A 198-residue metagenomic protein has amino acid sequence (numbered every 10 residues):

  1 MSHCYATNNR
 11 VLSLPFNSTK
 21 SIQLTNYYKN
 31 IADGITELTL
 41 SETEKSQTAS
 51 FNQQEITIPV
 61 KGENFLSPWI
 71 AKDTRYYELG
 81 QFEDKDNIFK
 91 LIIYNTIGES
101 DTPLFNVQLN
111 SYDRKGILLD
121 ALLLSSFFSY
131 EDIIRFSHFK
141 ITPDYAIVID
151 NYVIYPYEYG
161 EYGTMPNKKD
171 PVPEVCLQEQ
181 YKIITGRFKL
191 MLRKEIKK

Functional and structural regions predicted by a protein language model:
M1-F82: Terminal domain-start segments
A6-R10, P15, Q180, M191-K198: N-terminal targeting or signal-anchor segments and their processing/structural boundaries
T74-D86, H138-P143: Structural signature of eukaryotic scaffold interfaces centered on beta-propeller domains
R75-Y77, L91-I93, T102-Q108, L123 (+2 more regions): Short, surface-exposed coil-to-beta transition loops
Q81-K85, S100-D101, N110: Short, conserved, surface-exposed binding loops centered on an aromatic residue
N87-G98, Y145-I154: Short beta-strand elements that form the blades of beta-propeller/WD-repeat-like and other beta-sheet-rich scaffold
D113: Short, acidic, Ser/Thr-enriched surface-loop or helix-capping motifs
L118-T185, K189-M191, I196: Short aromatic loop motif centered on NTY/YTY
